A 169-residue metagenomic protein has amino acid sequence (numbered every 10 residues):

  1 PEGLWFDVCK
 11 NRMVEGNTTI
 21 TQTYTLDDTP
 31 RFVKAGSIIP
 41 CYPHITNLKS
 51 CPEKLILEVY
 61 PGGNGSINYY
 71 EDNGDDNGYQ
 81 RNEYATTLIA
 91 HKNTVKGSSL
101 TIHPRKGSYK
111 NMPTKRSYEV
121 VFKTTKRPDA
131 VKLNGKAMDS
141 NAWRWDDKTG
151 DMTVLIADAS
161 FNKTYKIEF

Functional and structural regions predicted by a protein language model:
P1-G97, H103-K126: Catalytic core of carbohydrate-active enzymes
C9, V131-L133: Structural motif
Q22, I89, M138, Y165-I167: Generic detection of short hydrophobic beta-strand segments and adjacent strand-loop junctions
Y24-L26, D158-K166: Extracellular interaction modules
L26-D28, A35, L133-A137, N141: A short, charged
T101-K106, K163-F169: Short, hydrophobic/aromatic-enriched beta-strand segments in well-ordered soluble domains
V120-F122, V154, I167: Preference for bulky hydrophobic residues occupying beta-strand positions in well-ordered beta-sheet regions
N134-N162: Extracellular/luminal ectodomains and secreted, surface-exposed scaffolds of diverse proteins
